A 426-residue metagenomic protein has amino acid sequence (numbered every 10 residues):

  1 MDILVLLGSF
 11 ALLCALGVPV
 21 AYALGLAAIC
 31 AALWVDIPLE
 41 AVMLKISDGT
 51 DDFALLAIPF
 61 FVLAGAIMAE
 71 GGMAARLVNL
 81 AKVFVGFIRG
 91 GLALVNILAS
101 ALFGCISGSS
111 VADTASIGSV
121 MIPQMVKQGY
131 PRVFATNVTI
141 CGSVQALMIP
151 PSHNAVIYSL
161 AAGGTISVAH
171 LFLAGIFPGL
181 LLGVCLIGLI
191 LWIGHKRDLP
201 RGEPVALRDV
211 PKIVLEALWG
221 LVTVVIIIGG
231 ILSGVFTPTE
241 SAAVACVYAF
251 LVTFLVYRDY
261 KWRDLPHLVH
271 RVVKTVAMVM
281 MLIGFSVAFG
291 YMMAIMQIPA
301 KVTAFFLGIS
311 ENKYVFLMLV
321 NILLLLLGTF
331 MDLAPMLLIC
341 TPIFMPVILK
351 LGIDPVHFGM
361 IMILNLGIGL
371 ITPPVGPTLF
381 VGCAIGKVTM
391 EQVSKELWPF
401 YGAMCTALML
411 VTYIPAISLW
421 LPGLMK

Functional and structural regions predicted by a protein language model:
M1-K426: Alpha-helical transmembrane segments of multi-pass membrane transport proteins
